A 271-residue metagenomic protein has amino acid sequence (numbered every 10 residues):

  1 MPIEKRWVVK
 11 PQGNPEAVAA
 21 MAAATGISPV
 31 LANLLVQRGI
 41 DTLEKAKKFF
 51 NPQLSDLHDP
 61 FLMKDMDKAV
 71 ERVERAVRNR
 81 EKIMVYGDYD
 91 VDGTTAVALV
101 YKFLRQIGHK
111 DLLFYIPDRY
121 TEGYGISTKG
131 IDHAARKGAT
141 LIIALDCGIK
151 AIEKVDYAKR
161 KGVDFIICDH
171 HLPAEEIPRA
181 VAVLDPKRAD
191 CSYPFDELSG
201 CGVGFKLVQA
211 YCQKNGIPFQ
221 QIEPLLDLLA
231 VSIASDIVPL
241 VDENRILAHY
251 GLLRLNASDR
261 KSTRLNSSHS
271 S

Functional and structural regions predicted by a protein language model:
M1-R264, S271: Replace "Mg2+/Mn2+-dependent" with "divalent metal-dependent
